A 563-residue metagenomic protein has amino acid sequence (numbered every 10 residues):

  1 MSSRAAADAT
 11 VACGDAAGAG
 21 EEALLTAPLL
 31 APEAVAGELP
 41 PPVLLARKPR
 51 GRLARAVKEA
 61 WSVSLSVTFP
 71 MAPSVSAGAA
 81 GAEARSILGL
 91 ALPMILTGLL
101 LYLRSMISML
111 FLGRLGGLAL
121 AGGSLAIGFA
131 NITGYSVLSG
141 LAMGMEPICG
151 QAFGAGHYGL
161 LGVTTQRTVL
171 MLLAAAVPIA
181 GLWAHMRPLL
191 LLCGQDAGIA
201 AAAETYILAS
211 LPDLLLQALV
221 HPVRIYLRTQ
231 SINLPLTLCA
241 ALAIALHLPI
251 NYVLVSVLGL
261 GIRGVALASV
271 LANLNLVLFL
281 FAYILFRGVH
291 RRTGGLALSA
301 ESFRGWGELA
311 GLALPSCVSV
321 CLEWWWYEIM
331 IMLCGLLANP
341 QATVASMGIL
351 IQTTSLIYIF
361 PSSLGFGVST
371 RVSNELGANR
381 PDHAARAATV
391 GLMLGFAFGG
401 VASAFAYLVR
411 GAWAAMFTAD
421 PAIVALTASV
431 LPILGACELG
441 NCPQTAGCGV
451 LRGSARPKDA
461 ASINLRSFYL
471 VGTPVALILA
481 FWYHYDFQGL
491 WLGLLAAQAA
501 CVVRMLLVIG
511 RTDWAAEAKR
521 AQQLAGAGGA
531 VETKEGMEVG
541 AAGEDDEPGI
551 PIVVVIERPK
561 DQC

Functional and structural regions predicted by a protein language model:
S2-M94, C149-L216, L234, A243-L314 (+2 more regions): Short alpha-helical transmembrane segments in multi-pass integral membrane proteins
A27, P40-P42, A54-P73, R85-E146 (+1 more regions): Signature of the first transmembrane helix
G89-S108, A209, D213, V220 (+6 more regions): Transmembrane helical elements of multi-pass membrane transporters/channels
L99-A121, L190-A197, V253-L260, C317 (+5 more regions): Helix-terminus/linker motif at the lipid-water interface of multi-pass membrane proteins
R104, V220, L276-F279, W326 (+4 more regions): Membrane-embedded alpha-helical transmembrane segments of multi-pass integral membrane proteins
S108, M145, H185-M186, V223 (+10 more regions): Hydrophobic/aromatic residues in alpha-helical transmembrane segments
G117-S124, G128, A203, I207 (+4 more regions): Small-residue hotspots at the loop-to-helix junctions and early N-terminal turns of transmembrane alpha-helices
L120-A180, A184, V220-T229, V344-R410 (+1 more regions): Small-residue-rich hydrophobic transmembrane alpha-helices
